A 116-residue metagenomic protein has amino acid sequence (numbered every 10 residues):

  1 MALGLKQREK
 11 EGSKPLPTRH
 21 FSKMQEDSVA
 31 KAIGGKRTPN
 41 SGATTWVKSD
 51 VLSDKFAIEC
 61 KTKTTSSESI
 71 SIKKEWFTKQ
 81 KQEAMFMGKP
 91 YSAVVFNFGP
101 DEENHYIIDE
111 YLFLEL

Functional and structural regions predicted by a protein language model:
M1-L116: Catalytic phosphate/metal-binding cores of nucleic-acid and nucleotide-processing enzymes, i.e., regions that mediate
